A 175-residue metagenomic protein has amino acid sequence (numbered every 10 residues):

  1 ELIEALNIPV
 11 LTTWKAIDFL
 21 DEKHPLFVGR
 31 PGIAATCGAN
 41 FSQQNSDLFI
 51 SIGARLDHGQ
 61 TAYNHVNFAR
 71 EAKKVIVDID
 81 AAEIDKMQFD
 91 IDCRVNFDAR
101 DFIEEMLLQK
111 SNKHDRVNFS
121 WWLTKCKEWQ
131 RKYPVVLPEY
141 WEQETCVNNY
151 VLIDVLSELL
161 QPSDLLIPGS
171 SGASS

Functional and structural regions predicted by a protein language model:
E1, L56-D57, G172-S174: Gly/Ser/Thr-rich loops at beta-strand to alpha-helix junctions that form or flank small-molecule/cofactor-binding
E1-L2, Q43-N45, V155-P162: Glycine-rich phosphate/diphosphate-binding loops that line cofactor/substrate pockets in enzymes
L2-K15, D164: Redox- and metal-dependent alpha/beta enzyme cores, enriched for Fe-S-associated oxidoreductases and cofactor-handling
L6, I91, R100, E104 (+3 more regions): Conserved catalytic alpha/beta core of Sir2/sirtuin-type deacylases, generalized to analogous enzyme cores that bind
L11-T13, S51-I52, V95, L166-S170: General beta-strand structural signal in soluble alpha/beta enzymes
T12, P31-A35, V147-N148, S170-G172: A general structural motif
A16-K125: Glycine-rich, acidic loop regions that bind phosphate or pyrophosphate groups
K127-S175: Active-site diphosphate/adenylate-binding microenvironment
